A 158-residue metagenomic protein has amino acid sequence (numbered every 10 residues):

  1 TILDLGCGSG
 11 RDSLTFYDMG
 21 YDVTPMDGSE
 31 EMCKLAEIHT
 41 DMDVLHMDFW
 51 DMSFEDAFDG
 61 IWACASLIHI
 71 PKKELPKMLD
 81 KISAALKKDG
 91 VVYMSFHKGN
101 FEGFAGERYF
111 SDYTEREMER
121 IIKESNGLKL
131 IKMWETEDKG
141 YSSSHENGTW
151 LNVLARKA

Functional and structural regions predicted by a protein language model:
L3-L5, S9-D51: Class I SAM-dependent methyltransferase SAM/SAH-binding core
W50-I61: A short acidic, Gly/Pro-enriched loop at the edge of an enzyme's catalytic core that lines a small-molecule cofactor
G60-E74: A short SAM/SAH-binding and catalytic strip from SAM-dependent methyltransferases
P76-K88: A short glycine-rich, Lys/Arg-flanked "PGG" loop and its adjoining helix->strand segment in the class I
D89-F96: Conserved beta-strand signature within the Rossmann-like core of class I S-adenosyl-L-methionine
M94, E102-E117, S142-S143: Acceptor-substrate binding/catalytic loop of class I
L128-K139: Conserved S-adenosyl-L-methionine
Y141-A158: Core SAM-dependent methyltransferase catalytic element
